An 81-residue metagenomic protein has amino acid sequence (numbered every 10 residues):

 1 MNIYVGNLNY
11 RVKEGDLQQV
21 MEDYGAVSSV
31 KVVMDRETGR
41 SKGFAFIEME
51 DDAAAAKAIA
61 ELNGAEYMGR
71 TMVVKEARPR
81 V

Functional and structural regions predicted by a protein language model:
M1-K42, F46-V81: Intrinsically disordered, low-complexity RNA-binding regions enriched in Gly/Arg/Ser/Tyr
